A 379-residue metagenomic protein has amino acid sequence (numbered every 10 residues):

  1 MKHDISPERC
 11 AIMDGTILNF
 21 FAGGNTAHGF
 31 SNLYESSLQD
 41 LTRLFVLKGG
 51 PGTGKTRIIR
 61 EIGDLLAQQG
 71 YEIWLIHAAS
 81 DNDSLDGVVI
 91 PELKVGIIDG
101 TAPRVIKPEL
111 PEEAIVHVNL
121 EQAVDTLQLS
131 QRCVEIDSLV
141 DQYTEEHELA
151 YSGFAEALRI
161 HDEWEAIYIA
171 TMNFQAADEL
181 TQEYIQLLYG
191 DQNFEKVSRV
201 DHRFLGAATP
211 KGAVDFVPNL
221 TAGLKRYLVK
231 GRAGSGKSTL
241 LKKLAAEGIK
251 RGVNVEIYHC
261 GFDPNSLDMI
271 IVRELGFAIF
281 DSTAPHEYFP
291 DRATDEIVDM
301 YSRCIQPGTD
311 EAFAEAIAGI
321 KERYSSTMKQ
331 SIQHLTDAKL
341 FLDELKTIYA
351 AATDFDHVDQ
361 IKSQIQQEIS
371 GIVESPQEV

Functional and structural regions predicted by a protein language model:
M1-G63, Q68-H77, N82-D83: Hydrophobic, helix-prone linear segments
P7-S36, I185-P218: N-terminal pre-Walker A segment at the start of P-loop NTPase domains
D14-T26, D64-L127, I249-S325: Conserved nucleotide-sensing/catalytic segment adjacent to the nucleotide-binding pocket in NTP-handling enzymes
R43, G190-E195, K225, S363-V379: N-terminal low-complexity, Ser/Thr/acidic repeat segments characteristic of secreted and surface-exposed proteins
R43-F45, G96, Y227, F277-A278: Generic beta-sheet signal
F45-I62, G223-G248: Glycine-rich phosphate-binding P-loop
L47-K48, I58, W74-H77, L110 (+4 more regions): A cross-family "folded-core" feature that marks the main globular domain of proteins
E135-L187, A316, R323-E368: An accessory alpha-helical subdomain
